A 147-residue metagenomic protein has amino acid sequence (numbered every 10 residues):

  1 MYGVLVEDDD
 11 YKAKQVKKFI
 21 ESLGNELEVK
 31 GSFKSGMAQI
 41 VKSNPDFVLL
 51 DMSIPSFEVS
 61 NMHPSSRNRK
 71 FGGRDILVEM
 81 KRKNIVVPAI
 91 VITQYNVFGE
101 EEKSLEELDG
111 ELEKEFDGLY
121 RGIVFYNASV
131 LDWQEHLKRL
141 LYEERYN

Functional and structural regions predicted by a protein language model:
M1-Y11, V16-I20: Conserved acidic segment of CheY-like receiver
V4, E28, P88-I90: A structural signal for isolated positions on well-ordered beta-strands in alpha/beta enzyme cores
D8, G31, R82, I90-N147: Output/docking surface of receiver
K17-K18, V29-F47, I54-F57: Acidic, metal-coordinating helix/loop segments flanking the phosphotransfer/catalytic sites of two-component signaling
I20-E21, M80: Hydrophobic alpha-helical packing residues
V41-S43, R69, K81-V86: Conserved phosphotransfer cores of two-component systems
V48-K81, V91-N96, E100-S104: Conserved phosphotransfer microenvironments
